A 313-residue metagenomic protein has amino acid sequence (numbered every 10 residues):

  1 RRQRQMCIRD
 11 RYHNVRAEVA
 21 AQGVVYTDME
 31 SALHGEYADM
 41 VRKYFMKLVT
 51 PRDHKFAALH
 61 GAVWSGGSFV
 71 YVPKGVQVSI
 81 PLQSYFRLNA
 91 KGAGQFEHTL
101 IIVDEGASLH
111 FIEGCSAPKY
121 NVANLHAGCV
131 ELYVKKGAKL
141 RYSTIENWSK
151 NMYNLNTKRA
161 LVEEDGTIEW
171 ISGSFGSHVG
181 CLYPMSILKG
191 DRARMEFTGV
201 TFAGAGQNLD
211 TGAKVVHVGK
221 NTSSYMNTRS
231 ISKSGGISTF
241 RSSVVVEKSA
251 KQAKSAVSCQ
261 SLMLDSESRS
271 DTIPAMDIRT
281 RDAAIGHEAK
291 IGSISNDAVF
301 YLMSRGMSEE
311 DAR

Functional and structural regions predicted by a protein language model:
Q3, R9-M307: Conserved beta-strand/loop scaffold segments within soluble protein domains that form the structured core and edges
M6-C7, A312: Flexible low-complexity scaffold tracts in large eukaryotic assembly proteins
M307-R313: Short, surface-exposed acidic
